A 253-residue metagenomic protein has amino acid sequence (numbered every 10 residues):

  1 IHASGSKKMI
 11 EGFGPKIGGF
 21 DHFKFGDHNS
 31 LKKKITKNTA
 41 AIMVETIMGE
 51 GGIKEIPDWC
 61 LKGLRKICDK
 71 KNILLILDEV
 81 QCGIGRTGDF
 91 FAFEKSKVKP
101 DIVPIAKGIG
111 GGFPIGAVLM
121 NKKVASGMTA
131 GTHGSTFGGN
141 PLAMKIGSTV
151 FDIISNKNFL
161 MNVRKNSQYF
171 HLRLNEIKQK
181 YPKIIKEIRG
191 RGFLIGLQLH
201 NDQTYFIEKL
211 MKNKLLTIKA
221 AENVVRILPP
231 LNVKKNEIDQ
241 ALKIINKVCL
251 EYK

Functional and structural regions predicted by a protein language model:
I1-K253: Conserved N-terminal phosphate-binding loop of PLP-dependent enzymes in the Aspartate aminotransferase
